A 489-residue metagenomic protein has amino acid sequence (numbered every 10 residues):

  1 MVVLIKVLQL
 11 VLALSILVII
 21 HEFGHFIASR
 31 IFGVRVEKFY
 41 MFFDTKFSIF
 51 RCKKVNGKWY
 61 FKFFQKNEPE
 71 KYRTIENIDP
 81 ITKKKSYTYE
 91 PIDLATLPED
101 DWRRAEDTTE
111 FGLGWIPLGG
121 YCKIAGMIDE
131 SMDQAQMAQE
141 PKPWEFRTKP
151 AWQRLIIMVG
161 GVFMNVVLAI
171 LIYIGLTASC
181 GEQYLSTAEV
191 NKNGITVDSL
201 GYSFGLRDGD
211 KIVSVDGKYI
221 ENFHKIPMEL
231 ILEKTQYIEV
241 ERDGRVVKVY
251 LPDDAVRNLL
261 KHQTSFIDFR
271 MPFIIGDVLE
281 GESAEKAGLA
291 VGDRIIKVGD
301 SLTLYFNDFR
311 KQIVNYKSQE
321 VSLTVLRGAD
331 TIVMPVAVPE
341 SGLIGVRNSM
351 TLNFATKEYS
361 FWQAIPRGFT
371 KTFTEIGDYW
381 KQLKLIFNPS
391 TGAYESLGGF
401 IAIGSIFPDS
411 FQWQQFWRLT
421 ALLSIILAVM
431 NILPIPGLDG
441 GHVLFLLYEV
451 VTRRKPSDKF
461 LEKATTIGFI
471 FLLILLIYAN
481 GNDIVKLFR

Functional and structural regions predicted by a protein language model:
V2, M137-W152, H262-K286, R294-K297 (+3 more regions): Functional transmembrane alpha-helices
V3-M137, M430-T452: Small-residue-rich helix-interface/hinge motifs
Q9-A13, I20, I31, K38 (+5 more regions): Internal alpha-helical transmembrane segments
R30-V34, T177-L185, P389-A393, I484-F488: Transmembrane helix-loop junctions in multipass membrane proteins, especially transporters and channels
F61-E68, E462, G468-K486: Primarily interfacial, aromatic-capped hydrophobic alpha-helices that serve as membrane anchors
I157-G194, I226-D277, S322-T324, V333-A355 (+1 more regions): PDZ/PDZ-like peptide-tail recognition elements
L171-S179, A428, I432, L476-D483: Hydrophobic membrane-targeting alpha-helices
G201-F223, A284-F306, A464: Conserved PDZ fold ligand-binding element
